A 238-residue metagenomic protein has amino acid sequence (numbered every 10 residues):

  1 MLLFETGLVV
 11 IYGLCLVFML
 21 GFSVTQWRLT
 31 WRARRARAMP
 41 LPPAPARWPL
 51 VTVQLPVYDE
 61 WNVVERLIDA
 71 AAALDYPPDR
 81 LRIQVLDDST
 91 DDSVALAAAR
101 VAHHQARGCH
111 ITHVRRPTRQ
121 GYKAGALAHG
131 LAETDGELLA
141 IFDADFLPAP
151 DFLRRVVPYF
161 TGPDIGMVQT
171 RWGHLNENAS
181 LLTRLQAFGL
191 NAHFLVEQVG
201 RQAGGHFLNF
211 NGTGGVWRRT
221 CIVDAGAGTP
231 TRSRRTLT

Functional and structural regions predicted by a protein language model:
M1-R47, Q198: N-terminal membrane-anchoring/stem segments of glycan-assembly enzymes
W27-R80: N-terminal signal-anchor transmembrane helix
P49-T52, R82-Q84, V223, T238: Cell-envelope/extracellular polymer assembly enzymes that use nucleotide-activated donors
D69-V114, R119: Acidic donor-binding segment of Leloir-type glycosyltransferases
V101-L138, P150-S233: Long helical/loop segments within the catalytic core of UDP-sugar-dependent glycosyltransferases, especially the large
